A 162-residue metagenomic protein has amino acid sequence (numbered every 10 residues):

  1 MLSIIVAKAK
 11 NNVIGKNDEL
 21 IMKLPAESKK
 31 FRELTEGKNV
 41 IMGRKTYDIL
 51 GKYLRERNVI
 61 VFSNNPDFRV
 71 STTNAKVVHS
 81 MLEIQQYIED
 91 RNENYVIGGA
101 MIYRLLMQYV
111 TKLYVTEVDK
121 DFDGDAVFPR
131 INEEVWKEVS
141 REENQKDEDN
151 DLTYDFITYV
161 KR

Functional and structural regions predicted by a protein language model:
M1-R162: Enzymes that bind and transform nitrogen-containing heteroaromatic metabolites
